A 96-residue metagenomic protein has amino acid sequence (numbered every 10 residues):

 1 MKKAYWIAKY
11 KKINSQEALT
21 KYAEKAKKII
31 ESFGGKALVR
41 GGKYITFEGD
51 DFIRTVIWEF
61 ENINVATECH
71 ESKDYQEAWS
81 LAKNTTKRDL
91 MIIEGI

Functional and structural regions predicted by a protein language model:
M1-R54, E61-T67, E71, E94-I96: Short S/T/G/P-rich N-terminal loop/turn motif that feeds into the first structured element of a domain
A66-M91: C-terminal structural segments of small proteins and small subunits
